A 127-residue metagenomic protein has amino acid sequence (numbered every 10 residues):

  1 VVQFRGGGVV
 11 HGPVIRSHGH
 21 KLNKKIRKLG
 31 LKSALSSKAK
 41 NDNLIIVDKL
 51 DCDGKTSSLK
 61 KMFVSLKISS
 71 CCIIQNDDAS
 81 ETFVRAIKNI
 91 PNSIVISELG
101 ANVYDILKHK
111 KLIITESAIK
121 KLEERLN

Functional and structural regions predicted by a protein language model:
V1-V14: DPxDG-like acidic metal-binding loop motif
G12-N127: Extended polybasic, low-complexity segments that bind anionic RNA or targeting/receptor surfaces
